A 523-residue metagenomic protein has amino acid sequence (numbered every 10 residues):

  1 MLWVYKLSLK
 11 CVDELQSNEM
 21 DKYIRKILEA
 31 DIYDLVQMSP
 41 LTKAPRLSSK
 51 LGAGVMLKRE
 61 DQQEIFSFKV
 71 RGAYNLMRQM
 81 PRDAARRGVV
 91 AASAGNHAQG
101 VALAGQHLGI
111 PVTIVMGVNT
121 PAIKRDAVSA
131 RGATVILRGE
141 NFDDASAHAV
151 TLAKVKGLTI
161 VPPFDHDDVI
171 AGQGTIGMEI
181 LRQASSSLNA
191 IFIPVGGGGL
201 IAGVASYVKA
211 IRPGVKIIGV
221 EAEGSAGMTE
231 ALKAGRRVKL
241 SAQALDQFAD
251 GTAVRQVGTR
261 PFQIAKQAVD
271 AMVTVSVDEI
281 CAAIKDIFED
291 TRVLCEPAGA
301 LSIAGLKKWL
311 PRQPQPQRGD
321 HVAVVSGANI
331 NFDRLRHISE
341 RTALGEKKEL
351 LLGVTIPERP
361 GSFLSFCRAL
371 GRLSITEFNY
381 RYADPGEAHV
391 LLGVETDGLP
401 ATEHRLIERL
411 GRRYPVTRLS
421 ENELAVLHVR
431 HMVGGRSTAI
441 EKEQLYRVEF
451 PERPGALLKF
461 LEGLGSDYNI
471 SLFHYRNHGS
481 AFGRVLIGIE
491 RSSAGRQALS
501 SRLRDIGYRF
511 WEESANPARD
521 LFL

Functional and structural regions predicted by a protein language model:
L2-A456, G463-L523: PLP-dependent amino-acid enzyme catalytic core
